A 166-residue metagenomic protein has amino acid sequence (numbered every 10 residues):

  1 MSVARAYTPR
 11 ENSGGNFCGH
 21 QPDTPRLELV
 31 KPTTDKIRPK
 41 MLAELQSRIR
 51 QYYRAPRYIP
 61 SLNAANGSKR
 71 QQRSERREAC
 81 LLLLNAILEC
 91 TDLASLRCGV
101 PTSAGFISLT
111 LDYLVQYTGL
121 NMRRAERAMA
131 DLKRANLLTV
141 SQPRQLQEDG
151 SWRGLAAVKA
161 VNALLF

Functional and structural regions predicted by a protein language model:
M1-L109: Short recognition helix of helix-turn-helix/winged-helix DNA-binding domains
Q72-R73, G119, Q145, V158: Generic detector of bulky aromatic hydrophobic side chains
L93-S151: Winged helix-turn-helix DNA-binding recognition segment
P143-F166: Short, cationic-aromatic polyanion-contact patches
